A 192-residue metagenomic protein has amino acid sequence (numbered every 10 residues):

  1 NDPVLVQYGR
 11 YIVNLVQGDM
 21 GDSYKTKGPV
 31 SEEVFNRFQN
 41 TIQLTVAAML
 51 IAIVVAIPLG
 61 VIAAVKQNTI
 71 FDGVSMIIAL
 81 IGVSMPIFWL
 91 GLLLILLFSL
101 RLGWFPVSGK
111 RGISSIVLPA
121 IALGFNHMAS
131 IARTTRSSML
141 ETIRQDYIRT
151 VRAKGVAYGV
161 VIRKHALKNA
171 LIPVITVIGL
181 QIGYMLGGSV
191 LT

Functional and structural regions predicted by a protein language model:
N1, V13-Q17, S99, R144 (+1 more regions): Residues at helix-coil transition
D2-I57: An internal, D/E-rich "acidic patch" concept
R10, N14, E32-N36, M76-L80 (+4 more regions): Short amphipathic alpha-helical coupling elements at transmembrane boundaries
G21, S31, S99, I148 (+1 more regions): Nucleotide phosphate-binding site architecture
F38-F71, K110-T192: Alpha-helical transmembrane segments of integral membrane proteins, especially multi-pass inner/plasma-membrane
I51, S75-A129: Generic hydrophobic transmembrane alpha-helix motif, especially the helices
